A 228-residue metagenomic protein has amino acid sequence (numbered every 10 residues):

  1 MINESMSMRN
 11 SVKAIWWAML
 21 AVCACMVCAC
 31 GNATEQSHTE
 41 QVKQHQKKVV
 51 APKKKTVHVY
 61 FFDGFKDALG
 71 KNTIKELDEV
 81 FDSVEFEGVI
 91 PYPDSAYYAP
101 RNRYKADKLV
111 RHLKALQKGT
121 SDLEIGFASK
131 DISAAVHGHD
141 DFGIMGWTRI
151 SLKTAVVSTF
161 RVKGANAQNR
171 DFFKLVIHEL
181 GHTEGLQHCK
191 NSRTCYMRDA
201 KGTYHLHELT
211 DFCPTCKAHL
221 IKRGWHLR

Functional and structural regions predicted by a protein language model:
E4-M19: Bacterial N-terminal signal peptides that target proteins for export
V27-A29: C-terminal motif of bacterial Sec signal peptides marking the signal peptidase cleavage site
G31-S37: Bacterial lipoprotein signal-peptidase II cleavage site
H38-P52: Post-signal peptide N-terminal segment of mature Sec-exported envelope proteins
V50-A68: Fold-level signature of zinc-dependent metallopeptidase catalytic domains
D67-L175, T183, Q187: Metzincin-family zinc-dependent endopeptidase catalytic domain
F142-D171, Q187-R228: Metalloprotease/metallohydrolase-associated module, dominated by Zn2+-dependent proteases
H178: Conserved phosphoacceptor histidine of two-component systems
